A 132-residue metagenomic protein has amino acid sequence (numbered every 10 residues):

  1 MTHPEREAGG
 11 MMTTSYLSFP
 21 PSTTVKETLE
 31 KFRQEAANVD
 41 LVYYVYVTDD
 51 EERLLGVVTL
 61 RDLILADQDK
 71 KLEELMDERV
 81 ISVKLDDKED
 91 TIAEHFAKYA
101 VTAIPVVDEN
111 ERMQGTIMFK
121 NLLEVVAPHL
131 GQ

Functional and structural regions predicted by a protein language model:
M1-Q132: Cytosolic regulatory modules rich in charged/polar residues
